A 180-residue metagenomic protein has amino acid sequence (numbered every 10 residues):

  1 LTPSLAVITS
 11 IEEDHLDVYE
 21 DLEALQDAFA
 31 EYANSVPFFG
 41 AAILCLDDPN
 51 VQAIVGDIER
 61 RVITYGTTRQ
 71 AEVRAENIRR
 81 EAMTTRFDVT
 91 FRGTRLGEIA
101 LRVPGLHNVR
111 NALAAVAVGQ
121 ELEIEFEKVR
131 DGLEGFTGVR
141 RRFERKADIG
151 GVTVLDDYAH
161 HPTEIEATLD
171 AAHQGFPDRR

Functional and structural regions predicted by a protein language model:
T2-V154, Q174, D178: Acidic, Mg2+-coordinating active-site environments of NTP-dependent enzymes
V154-H160: Switch II (G3) loop of P-loop NTPases
H160-R180: AMP-binding/adenylate-forming catalytic core of the ANL superfamily
